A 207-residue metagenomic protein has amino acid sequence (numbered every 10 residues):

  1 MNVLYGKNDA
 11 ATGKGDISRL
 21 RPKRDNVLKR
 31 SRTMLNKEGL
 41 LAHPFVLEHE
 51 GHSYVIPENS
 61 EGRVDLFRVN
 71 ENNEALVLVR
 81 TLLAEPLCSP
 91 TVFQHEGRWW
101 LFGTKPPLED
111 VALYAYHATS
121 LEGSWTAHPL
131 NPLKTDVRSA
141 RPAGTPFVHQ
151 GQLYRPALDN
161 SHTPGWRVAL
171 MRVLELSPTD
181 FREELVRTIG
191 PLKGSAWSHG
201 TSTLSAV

Functional and structural regions predicted by a protein language model:
M1-V207: Carbohydrate-active catalytic/glycan-binding domains of CAZyme proteins, especially the secreted or lumenal ectodomains
